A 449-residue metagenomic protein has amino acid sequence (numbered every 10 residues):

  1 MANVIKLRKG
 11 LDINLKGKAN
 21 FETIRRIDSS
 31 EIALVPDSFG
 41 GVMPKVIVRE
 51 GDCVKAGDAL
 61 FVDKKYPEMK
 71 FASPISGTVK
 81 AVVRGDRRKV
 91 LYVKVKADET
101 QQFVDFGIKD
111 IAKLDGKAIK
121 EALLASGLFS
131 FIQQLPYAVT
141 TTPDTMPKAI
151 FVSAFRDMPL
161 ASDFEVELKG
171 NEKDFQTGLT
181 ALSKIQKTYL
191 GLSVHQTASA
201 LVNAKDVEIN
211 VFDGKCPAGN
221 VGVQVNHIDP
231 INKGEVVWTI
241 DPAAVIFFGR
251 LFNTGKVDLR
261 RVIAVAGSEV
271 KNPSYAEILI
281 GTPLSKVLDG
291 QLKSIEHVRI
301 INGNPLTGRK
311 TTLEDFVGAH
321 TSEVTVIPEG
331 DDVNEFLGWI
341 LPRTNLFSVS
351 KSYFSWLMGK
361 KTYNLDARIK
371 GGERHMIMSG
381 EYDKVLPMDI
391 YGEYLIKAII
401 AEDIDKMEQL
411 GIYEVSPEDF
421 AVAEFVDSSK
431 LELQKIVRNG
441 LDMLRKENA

Functional and structural regions predicted by a protein language model:
M1-I47, V62, F212: N-terminal, Lys/Arg-enriched amphipathic/low-complexity engagement segments that precede the first folded domain
V42, S73, K89: Exposed loop/turn and edge beta-strand positions of beta-sandwich/beta-sheet ligand-binding modules
V42, V48, K65-E68, N272: Short, solvent-exposed loop/turn positions at domain surfaces that link secondary-structure elements or cap domain
V48-V62, A81: Short, well-structured beta-strand-loop connectors
D58, K64, I75, V83 (+1 more regions): Glycine-rich, histidine-containing beta strand-loop boundary motifs that form or position
E68-S76: Short coil-to-beta-strand transition motifs
M69, V83-A449: Buried, small/hydrophobic-residue-enriched core segments of structured protein domains
